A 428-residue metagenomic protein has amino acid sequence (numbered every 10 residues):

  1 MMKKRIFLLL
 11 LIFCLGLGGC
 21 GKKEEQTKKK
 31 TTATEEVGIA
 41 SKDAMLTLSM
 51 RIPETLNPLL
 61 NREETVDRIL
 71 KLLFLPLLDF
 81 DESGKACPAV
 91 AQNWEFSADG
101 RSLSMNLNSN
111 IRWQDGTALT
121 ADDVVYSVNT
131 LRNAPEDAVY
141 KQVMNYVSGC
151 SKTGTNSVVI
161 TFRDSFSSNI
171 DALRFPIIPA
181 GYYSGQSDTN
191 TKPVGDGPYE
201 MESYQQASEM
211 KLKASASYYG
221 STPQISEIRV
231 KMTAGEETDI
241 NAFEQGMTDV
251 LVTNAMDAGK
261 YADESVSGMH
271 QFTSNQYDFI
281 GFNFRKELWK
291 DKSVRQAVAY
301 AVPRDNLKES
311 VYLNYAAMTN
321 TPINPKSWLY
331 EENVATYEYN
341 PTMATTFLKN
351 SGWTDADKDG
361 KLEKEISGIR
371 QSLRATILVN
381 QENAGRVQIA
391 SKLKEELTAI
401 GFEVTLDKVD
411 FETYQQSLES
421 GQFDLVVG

Functional and structural regions predicted by a protein language model:
L17-G19: C-terminal motif of bacterial Sec signal peptides marking the signal peptidase cleavage site
T47-L48, T398-G428: Periplasmic binding protein-like
S49-F96, N129, V194-G195: N-terminal lobe/hinge region of extracytoplasmic solute-binding protein
M50, S151, E202-K211, R229-K286 (+5 more regions): Extracellular/periplasmic solute-recognition and catalytic clefts
D81-E82, L173-E227, M232-E237, P341-T346: Gly/Pro-rich hinge or "lid" segments in bacterial periplasmic/extracellular proteins
Q92-E136, L288: Aromatic- and charge-enriched surface segment that lines or borders ligand/interaction sites
E95, Y140-Y183, S203-Q205: Surface-exposed binding/hinge segments that line and control ligand-binding clefts or catalytic entry sites
K290-E395: Append "and occasionally in soluble cytosolic enzymes with long acidic Gly/Pro-rich linkers
